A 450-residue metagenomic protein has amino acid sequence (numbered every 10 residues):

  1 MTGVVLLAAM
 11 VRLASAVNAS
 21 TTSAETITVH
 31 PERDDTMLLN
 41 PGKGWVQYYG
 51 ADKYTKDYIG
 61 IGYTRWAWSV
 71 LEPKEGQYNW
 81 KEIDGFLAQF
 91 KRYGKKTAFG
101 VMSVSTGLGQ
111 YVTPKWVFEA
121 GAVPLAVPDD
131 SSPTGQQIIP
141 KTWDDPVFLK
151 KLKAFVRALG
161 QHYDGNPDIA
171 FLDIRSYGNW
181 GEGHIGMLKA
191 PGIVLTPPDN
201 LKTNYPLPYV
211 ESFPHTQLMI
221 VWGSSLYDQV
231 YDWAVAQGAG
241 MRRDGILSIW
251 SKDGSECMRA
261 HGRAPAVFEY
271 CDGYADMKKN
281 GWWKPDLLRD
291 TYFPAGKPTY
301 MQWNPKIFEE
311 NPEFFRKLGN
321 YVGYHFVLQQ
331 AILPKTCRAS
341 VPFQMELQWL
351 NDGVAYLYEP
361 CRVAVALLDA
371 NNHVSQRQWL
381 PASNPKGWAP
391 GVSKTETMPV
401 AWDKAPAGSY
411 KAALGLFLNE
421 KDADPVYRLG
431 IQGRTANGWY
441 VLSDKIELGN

Functional and structural regions predicted by a protein language model:
T2-R12: Bacterial N-terminal signal peptides
T22-F148, A260, A264-E310: N-terminal substrate-binding region of glycoside hydrolase catalytic domains
G62, F90, L159, L172 (+1 more regions): Conserved, mostly hydrophobic/aromatic
L71-E72, S105-P114, G178-H184, Y227-V230 (+1 more regions): Short catalytic/ligand-binding loop motif for oxyanion handling, primarily in non-cytosolic enzymes, centered on
Q89-K95, F155-I169, N204-L218: A structural motif corresponding to the C-terminal end of an alpha-helix and its immediate exit/capping segment
A126-G192: Active-site groove signature of glycoside hydrolases
D173-F268: Substrate-binding cleft/loops of secretory-pathway carbohydrate-active enzymes
G319-N450: Extracellular/luminal regions of secreted and cell-surface proteins that mediate adhesion/ECM remodeling
